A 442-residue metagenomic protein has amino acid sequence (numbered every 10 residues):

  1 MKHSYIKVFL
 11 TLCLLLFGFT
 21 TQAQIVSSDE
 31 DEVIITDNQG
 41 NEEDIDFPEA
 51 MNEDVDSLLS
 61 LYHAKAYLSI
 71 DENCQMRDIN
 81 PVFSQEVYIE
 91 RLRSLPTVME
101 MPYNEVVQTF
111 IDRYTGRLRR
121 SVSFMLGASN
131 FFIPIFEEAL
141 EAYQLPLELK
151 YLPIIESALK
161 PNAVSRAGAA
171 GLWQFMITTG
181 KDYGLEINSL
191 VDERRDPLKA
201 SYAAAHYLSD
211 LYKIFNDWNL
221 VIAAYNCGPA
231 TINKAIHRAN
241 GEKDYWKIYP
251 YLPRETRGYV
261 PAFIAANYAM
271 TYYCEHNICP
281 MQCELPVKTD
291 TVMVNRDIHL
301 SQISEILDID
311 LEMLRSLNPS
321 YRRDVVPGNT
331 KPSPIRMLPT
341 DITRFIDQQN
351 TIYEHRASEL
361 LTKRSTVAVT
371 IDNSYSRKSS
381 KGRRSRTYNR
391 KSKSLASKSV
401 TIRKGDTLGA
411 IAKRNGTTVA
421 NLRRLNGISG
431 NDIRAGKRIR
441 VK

Functional and structural regions predicted by a protein language model:
Y5-K7, Q22-Y143: An acidic, Gly/Ser/Thr/Pro-rich helix-cap/linker signature
V8-G18: Bacterial N-terminal signal peptides
C74-F124, F131, A142-Y143, I187-L190 (+4 more regions): Extracytoplasmic and endomembrane cell-envelope/extracellular-matrix remodeling and assembly machinery
V106, A163-G184: Short, surface-exposed glycine/acidic/tryptophan-bearing loops
P146-I154, A170, W218-A223: Alpha-helical scaffolds flanking conserved acidic
